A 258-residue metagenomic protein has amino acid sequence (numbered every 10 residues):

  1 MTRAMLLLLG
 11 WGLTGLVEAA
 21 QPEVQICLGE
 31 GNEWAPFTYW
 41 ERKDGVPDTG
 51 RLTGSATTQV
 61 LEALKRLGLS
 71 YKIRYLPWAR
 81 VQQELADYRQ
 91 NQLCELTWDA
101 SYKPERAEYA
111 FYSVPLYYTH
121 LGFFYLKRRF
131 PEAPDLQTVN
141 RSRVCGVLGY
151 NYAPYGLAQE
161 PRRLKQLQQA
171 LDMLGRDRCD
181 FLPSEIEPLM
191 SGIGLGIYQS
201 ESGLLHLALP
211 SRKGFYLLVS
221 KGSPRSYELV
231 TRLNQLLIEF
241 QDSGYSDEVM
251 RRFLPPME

Functional and structural regions predicted by a protein language model:
A20-P104, R163: Extracytoplasmic small-molecule ligand-binding "clamshell" domains of the periplasmic binding protein/Venus flytrap
G31-E33, Y118-G122, I197-N234, P256-E258: Periplasmic-binding protein-like
G50-E62, L126-Q159, L164-K165, E187: Bilobed "Venus flytrap"/periplasmic-binding protein-like clamshell domains and structurally analogous long
T58-R66, L218-R251: Extended ligand-binding regions for polar small-molecule ligands
K65, Y71, A79-L93, F111 (+2 more regions): Short helices/loops that flank or line small-molecule/ion binding pockets
S70, N151-K165, S200-S202, Q235-E258: Ligand-binding clefts/hinges and TM-proximal coupling segments of bilobed small-molecule sensing domains
R74-V139, Y152, A208-L209: Acidic, polar ligand-binding/catalytic clefts
L96-A107, D180-R212: A ligand-binding cleft/hinge motif common to bilobed small-molecule-binding domains
